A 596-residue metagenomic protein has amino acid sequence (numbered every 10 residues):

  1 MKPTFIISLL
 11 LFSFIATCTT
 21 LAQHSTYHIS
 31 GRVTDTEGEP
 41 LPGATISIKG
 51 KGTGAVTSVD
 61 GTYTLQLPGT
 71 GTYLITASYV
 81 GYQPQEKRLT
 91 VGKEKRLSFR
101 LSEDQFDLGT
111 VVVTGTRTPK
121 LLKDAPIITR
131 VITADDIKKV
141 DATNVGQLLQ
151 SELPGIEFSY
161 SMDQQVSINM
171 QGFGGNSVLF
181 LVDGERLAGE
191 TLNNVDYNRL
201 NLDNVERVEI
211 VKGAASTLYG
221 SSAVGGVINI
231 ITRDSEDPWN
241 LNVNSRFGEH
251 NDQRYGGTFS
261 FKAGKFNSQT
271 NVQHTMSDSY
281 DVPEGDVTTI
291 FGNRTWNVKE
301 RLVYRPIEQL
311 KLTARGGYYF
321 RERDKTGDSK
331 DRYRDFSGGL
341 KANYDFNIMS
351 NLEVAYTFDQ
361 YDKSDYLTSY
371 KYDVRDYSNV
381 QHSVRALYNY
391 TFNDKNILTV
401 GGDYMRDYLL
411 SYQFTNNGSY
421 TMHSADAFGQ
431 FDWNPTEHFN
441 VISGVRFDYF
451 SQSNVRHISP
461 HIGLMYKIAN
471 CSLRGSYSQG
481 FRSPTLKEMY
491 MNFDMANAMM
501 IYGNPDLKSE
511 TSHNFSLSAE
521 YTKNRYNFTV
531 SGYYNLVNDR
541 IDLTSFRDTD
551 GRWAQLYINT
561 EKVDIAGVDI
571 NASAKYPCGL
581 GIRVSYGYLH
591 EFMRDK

Functional and structural regions predicted by a protein language model:
T34-E39, A44-K49, S78-Y82, G92-K138 (+2 more regions): Short, acidic, small-residue-rich periplasmic hinge/interaction motif at the N-terminus of Gram-negative outer-membrane
K51-T62: Short, acidic Ser/Thr/Gly-rich low-complexity loop/linker segments typical of extracellular and cell-surface proteins
T64-Q66, F158, E185-K212: Short acidic/polar hinge/loop motifs at secondary-structure boundaries that mediate gating or recognition
K95-R100, V145-L149, Q164-N169, L181 (+4 more regions): N-terminal periplasmic accessory domains that precede and gate Gram-negative outer-membrane beta-barrel machines
T129, G146-E185, E206: Extracytoplasmic beta-strand/coil segments of soluble accessory domains associated with Gram-negative outer-membrane
T217, N229, E236-P238, R246 (+1 more regions): Periplasmic-side early beta-strands and strand-to-turn transitions of outer-membrane beta-barrels
K330-D345, Y377-V380, S453, S472 (+2 more regions): Outer-membrane beta-barrel signature, preferentially recognizing the C-terminal barrel domain of Gram-negative
N434-V441, Y533-L536, L556-K596: Gram-negative outer-membrane beta-barrel transporters
